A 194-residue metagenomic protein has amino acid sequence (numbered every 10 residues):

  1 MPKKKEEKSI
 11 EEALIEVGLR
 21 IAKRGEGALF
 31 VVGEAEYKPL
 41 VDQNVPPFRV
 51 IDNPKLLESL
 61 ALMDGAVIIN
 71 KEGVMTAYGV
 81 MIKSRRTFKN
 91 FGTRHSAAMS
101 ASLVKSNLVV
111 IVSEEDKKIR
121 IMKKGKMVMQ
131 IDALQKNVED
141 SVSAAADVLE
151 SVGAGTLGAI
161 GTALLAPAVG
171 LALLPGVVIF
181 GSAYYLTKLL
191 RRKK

Functional and structural regions predicted by a protein language model:
M1-L149, A154, G181-K193: Divalent-cation
E150-T187: Small-residue-rich hydrophobic membrane-insertion segments
